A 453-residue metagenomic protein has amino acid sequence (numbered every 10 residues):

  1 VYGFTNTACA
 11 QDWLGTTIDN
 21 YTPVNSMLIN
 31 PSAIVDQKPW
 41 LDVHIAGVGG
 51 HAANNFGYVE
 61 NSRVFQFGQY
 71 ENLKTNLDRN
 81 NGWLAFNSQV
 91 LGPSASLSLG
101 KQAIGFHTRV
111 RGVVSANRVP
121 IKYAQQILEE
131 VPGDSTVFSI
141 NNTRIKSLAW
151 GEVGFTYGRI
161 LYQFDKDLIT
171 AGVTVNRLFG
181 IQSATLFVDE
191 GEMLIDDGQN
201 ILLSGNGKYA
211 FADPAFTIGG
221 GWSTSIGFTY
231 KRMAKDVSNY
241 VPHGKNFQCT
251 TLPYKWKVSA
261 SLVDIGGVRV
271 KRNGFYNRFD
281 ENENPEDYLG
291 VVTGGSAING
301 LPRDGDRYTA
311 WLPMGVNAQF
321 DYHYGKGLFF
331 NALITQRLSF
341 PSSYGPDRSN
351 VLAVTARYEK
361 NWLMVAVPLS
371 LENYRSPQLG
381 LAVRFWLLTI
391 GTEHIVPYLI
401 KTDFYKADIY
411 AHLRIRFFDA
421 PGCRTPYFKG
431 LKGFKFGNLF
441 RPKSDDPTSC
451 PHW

Functional and structural regions predicted by a protein language model:
T5-A10: Sec/Tat signal peptide C-region and signal peptidase I cleavage site
Q11-W453: Subset of outer-membrane beta-barrel
